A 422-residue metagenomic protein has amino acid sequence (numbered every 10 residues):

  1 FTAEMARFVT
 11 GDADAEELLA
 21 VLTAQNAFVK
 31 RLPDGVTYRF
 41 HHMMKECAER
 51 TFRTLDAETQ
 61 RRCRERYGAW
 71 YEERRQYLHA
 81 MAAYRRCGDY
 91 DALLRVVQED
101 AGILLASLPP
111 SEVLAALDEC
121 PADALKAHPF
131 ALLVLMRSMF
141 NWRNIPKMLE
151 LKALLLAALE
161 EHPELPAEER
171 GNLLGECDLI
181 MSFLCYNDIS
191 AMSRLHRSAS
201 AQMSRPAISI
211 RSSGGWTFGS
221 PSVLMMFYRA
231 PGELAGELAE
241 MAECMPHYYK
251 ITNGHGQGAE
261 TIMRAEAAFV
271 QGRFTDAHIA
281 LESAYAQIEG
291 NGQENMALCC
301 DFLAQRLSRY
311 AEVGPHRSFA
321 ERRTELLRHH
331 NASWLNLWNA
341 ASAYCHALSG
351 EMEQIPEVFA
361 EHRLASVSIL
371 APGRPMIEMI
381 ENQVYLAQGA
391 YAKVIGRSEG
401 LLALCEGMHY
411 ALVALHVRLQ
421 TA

Functional and structural regions predicted by a protein language model:
F1-R53, R62-E65: C-terminal boundary/linker of central alpha/beta nucleotide-binding cores
R50, A57-M139, K147, L151-L154: Extended alpha-helical scaffolding segments used for macromolecular assembly and cargo binding
W70, A83, V96, I103 (+10 more regions): Residue position in alpha-helical solenoids
Y71, Y84, V97, L104 (+8 more regions): Residue at a conserved register position within TPR or TPR-like alpha-solenoid repeats
R75, G88, L108, R143 (+6 more regions): Residue-level detector of the short coil/turn that links helix A to helix B within each tetratricopeptide repeat
Y77-M81, D89-Y90, H128, L165-E176 (+7 more regions): Alpha-solenoid helical repeat architecture
A80, V113, M148, M192 (+5 more regions): Single-residue signature of alpha-solenoid repeat helices
D123-C300, L307: Internal alpha-solenoid helical repeat scaffolds
